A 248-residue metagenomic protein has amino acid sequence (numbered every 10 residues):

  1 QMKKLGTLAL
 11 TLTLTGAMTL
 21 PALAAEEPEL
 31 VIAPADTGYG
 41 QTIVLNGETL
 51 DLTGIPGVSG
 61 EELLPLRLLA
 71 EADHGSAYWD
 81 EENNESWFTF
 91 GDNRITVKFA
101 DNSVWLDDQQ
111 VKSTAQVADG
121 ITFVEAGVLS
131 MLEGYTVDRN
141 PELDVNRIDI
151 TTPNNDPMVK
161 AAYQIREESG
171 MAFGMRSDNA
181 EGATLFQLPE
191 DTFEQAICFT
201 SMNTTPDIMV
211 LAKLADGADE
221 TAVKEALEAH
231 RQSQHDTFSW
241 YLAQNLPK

Functional and structural regions predicted by a protein language model:
L5-L8, L20-A161: Primary recognition of N-terminal secretory signal peptides and signal-anchoring hydrophobic helices
L10-M18: Hydrophobic core
L12, N102, T136, I165 (+1 more regions): Alpha-helix boundary/capping residues
P153-I208, K213-K248: Soluble, non-membrane globular domain cores that form compact, hydrophobic packing and curved binding surfaces
